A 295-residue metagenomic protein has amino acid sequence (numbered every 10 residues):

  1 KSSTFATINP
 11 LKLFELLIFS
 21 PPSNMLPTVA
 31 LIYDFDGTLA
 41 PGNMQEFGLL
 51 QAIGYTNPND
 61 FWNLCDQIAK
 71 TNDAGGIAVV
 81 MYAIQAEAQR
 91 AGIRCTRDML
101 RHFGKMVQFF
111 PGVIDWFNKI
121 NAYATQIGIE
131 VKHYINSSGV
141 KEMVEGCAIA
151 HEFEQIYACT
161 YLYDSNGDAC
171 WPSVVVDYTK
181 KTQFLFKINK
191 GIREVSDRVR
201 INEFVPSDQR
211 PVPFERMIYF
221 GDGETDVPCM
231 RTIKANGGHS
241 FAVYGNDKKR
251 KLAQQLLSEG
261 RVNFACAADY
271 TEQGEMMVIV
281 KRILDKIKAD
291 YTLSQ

Functional and structural regions predicted by a protein language model:
K1-N24: N-terminal amphipathic/basic-hydrophobic helices that include classical n-h-c signal peptides and signal-anchor
P10, D34-D36, T179: Compositionally biased, intrinsically disordered low-complexity regions enriched in proline and serine
E15-I18, P27, A40, N63 (+3 more regions): Hydrophobic transmembrane signal anchors and adjacent membrane-proximal interface regions, especially in viral
N24-S165, V262: Alpha-helical substrate-recognition element adjacent to the catalytic core
Q108-Y134, S138-Q295: C-terminal cap/substrate-recognition subdomain and adjoining C-terminal extension of metal-dependent phosphatase-like
